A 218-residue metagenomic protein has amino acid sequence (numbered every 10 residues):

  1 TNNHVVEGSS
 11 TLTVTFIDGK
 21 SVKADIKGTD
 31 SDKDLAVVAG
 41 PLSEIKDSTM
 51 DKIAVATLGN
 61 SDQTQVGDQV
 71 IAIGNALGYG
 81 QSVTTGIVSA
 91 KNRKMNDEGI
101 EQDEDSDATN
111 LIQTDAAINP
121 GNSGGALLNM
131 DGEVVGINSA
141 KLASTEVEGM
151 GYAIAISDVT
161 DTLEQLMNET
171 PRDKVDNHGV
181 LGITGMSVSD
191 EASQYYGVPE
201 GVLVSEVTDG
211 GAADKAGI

Functional and structural regions predicted by a protein language model:
T1-A192, P199-E200, D209: Serine-dependent protease modules
A213-I218: Conserved PDZ fold ligand-binding element
